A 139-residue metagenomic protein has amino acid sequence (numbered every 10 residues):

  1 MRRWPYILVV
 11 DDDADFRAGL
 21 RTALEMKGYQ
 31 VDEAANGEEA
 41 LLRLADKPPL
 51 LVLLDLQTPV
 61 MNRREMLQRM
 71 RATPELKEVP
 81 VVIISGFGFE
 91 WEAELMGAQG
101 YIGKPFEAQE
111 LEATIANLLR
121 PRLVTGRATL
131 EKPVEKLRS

Functional and structural regions predicted by a protein language model:
D13, L56-Q57, P80: The short loop immediately C-terminal to the conserved phospho-acceptor aspartate in CheY-like receiver
A14-D32: Two-component/phosphorelay signaling modules centered on CheY-like receiver
R17, P59, K77: The feature encodes the CheY-like receiver
N36-E39, N62-M66: Acidic catalytic/metal-coordinating carboxylates
K47-L53: Active-site beta3 strand of CheY-like receiver
E65, G86-G103, E110-A113, N117: Alpha4 helix (beta4-alpha4-beta5 surface) of REC/receiver domains from two-component response regulators
E78-G88: A short, hydrophobic beta-strand element within the central beta-sheet of small alpha/beta folds
R122-S139: CheY-like receiver
